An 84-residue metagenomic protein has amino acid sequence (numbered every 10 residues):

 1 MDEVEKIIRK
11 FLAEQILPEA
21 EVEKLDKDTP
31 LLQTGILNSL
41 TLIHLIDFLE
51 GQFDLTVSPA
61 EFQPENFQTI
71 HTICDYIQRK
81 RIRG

Functional and structural regions predicted by a protein language model:
D2-N38, I46, G51-G84: Phosphopantetheine-dependent thiolation modules in NRPS/PKS and related acyl-activating systems
I43: Conserved catalytic core of two-component sensor histidine kinases
